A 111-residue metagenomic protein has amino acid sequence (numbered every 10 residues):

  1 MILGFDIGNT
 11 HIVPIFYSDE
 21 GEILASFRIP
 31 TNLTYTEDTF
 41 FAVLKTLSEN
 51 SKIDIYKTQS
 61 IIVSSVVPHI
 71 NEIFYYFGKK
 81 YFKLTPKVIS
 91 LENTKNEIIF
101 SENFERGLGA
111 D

Functional and structural regions predicted by a protein language model:
I2-V43: Short glycine-rich, Thr/Ser-proximal phosphate-binding strand/loop in the N-terminal lobe of ATP-dependent enzymes
F16-S18, L47, P86-L91: Short hydrophobic/aromatic-rich motifs at helix boundaries and adjacent loops
D19, T46, Y76, K80: Short, well-ordered alpha-helices that flank and scaffold nucleotide-derived cofactor binding pockets
S26, V43-Q59: Conserved active-site "lid/cap" helical segment
I53-L108: Short beta-strand-loop/turn "lid" adjacent to the catalytic site in phosphate-handling enzymes
D111: Alpha-helical phosphate/pyrophosphate-handling elements in metalloenzyme active cores
